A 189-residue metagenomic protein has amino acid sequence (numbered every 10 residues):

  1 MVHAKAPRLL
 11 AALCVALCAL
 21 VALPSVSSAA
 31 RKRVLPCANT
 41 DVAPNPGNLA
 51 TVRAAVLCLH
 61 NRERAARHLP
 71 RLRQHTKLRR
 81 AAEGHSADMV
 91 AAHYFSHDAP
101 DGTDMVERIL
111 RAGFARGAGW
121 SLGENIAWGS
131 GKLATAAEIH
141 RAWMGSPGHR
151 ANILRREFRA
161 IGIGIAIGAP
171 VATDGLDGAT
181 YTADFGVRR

Functional and structural regions predicted by a protein language model:
V2-L13: Bacterial N-terminal signal peptides that target proteins for export
A11-A22: Bacterial N-terminal signal peptides
L23-A29: Sec/Tat signal peptide C-region and signal peptidase I cleavage site
A30-P36, V42-A112, R156-A166: Short, well-ordered surface patches within globular domains
M105-R188: A well-ordered secondary-structure block
